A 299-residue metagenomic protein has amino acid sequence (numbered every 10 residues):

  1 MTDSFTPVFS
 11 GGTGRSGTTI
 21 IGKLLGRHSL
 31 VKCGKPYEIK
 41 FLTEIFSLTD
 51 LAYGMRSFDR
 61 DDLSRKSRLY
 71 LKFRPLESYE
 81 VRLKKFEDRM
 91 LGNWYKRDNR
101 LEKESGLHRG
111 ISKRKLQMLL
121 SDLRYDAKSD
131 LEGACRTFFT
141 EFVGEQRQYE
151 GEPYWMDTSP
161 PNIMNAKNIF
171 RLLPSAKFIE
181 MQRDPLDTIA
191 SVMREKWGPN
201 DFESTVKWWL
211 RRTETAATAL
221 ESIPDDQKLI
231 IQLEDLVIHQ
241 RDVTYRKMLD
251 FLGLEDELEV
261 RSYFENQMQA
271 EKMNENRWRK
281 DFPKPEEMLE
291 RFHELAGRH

Functional and structural regions predicted by a protein language model:
M1-V8, L91, M193-K196, F202 (+3 more regions): PAPS-dependent sulfotransferases, especially Golgi type II membrane carbohydrate sulfotransferases
G12-T13: P-loop (Walker A) phosphate-binding loop of NTP-binding proteins
T19-V31: A conserved segment at the C-terminal end of the G1
R27, C33, F41, D187 (+3 more regions): Active-site micro-motifs of SAM-dependent methyltransferase domains
K32-G34, I179: Conserved active-site beta-strand element of glycosyltransferases/polysaccharide synthases
G34-W155: PAPS-dependent sulfation machinery
G54-L63, P199-L210, R277-E286: A polyampholytic, Gly/Pro-enriched intrinsically disordered region
E102, G106-E259: PAPS-dependent sulfotransferase catalytic domain
